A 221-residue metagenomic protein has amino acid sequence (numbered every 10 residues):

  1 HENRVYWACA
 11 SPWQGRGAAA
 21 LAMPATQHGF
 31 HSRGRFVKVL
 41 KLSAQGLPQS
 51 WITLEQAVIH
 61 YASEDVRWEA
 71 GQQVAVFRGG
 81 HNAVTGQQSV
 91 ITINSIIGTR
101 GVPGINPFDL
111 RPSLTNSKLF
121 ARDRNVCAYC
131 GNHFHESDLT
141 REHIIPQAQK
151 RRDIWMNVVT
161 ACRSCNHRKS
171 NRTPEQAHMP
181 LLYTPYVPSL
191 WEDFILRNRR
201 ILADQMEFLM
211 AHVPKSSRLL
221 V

Functional and structural regions predicted by a protein language model:
N3-Y6, H31: Intrinsic-disorder-associated, low-complexity terminal segments enriched in Asp/Asn/His/Tyr and depleted of Lys/Arg
P24-R111, N116, L182-V221: Short helix-coil boundary/hinge micro-motifs
N116-R124: Short aromatic-cysteine micro-motif
L119, G131-T160, K169-P185: Histidine-centered nuclease catalytic patch
Y129, S164: Short, cysteine/histidine-rich loop/knuckle motifs that typically chelate Zn2+
